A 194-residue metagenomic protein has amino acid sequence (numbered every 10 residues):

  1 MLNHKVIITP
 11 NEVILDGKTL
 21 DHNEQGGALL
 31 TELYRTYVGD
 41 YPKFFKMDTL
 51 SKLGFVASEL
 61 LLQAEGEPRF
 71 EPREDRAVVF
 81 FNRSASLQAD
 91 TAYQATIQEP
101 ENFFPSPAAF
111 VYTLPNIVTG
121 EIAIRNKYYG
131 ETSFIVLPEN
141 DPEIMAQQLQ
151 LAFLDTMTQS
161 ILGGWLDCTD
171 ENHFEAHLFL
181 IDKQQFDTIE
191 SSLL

Functional and structural regions predicted by a protein language model:
M1-L194: Conserved "HGTGT" condensation-loop signature of ketosynthase/thiolase-family condensing enzymes that catalyze
